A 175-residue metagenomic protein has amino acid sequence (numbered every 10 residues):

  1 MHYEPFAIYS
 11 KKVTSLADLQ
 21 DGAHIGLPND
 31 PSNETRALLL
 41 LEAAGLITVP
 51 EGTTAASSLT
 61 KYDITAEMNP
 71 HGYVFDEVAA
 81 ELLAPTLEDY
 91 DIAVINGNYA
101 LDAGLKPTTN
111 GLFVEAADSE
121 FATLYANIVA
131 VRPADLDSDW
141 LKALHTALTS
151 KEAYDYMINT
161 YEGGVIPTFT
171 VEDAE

Functional and structural regions predicted by a protein language model:
M1-I47: A conserved helix-loop-strand patch within extracytoplasmic ligand-binding domains of the periplasmic binding
E4-L16, Y125-A143: A bilobed periplasmic-binding-protein/Venus flytrap-type ligand-binding module shared by bacterial periplasmic
V13, D89, V94, A103-A116: Ligand-binding "clamshell"
T14-S15, P31-E34, E81, N98-D102 (+1 more regions): Solvent-exposed loop/turn segments at secondary-structure junctions within structured extracellular/periplasmic domains
T35-E42, T146-F169: Periplasmic-binding protein-like
L39-L40, K61-A100: Short helices/loops that flank or line small-molecule/ion binding pockets
I47-N69: Short mixed-charge
D173-E175: Short, solvent-exposed mixed-charge patches
